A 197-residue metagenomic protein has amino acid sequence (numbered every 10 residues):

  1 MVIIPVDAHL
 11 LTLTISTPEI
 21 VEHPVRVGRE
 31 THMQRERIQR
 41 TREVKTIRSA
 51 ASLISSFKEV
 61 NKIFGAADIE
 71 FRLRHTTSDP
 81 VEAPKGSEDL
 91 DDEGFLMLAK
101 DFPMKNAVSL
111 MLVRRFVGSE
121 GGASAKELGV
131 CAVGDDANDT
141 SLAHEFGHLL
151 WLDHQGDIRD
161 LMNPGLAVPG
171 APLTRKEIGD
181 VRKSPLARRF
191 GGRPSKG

Functional and structural regions predicted by a protein language model:
M1-N106, R114-V117: Propeptide-to-catalytic entry region of secreted or membrane-anchored zinc metalloproteases
T31, D89, G121-A125, P194-S195: Polar low-complexity intrinsically disordered regions enriched in Ser/Thr and small residues
T41, E93-I158, L166-G170: Active-site-proximal segment of zinc-dependent metalloprotease catalytic domains
K45, S49-L53, D135, D139 (+1 more regions): Residue-level preference for long, well-ordered alpha-helices that form the structural scaffold of enzyme catalytic
S52-S55, E59, L142, P164-V168: Solvent-exposed, well-ordered amphipathic alpha-helical segments that flank/support binding or catalytic loops
V60, L110, M162: Divalent metal-coordination and catalytic microenvironments
N61-I69, H148-L152, L186: Sec-exported extracytoplasmic/periplasmic mature domains
K126, D136-A137, H154-G197: Metalloprotease/metallohydrolase-associated module, dominated by Zn2+-dependent proteases
